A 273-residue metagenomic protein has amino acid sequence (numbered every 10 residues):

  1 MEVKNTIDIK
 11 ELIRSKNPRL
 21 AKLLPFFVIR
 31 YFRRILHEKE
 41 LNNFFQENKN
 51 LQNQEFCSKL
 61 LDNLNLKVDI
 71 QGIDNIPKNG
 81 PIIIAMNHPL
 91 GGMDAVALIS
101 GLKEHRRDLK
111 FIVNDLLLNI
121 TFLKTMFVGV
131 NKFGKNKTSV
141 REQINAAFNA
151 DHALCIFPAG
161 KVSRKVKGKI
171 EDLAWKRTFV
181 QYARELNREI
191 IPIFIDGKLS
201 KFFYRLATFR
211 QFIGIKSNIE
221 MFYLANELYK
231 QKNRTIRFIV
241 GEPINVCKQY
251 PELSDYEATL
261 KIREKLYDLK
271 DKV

Functional and structural regions predicted by a protein language model:
M1-I82, A95-A97, E104, K124: Membrane-anchoring hydrophobic helices of lipid-metabolizing enzymes
N5, I9-K10, T138-V273: Non-catalytic C-terminal accessory region of glycerolipid acyltransferases and related lyso-lipid remodeling enzymes
F26, E38-E40, I82-K135: Catalytic core of membrane glycerolipid acyltransferases/transacylases, capturing the structured, soluble-facing
Q46, K59-N65, V130-N136, G168-K169: Short, flexible loop segments at the rims of nucleotide/cofactor-binding pockets, characterized by
L64-I70, N136-T138, M221-F222: Short gly/ser/thr-rich secondary-structure transition/capping motifs
V68, L109-F111, L154, I190: Hydrophobic beta-strand scaffold residues
Q71-I73, I112-N114, V130-N131, G241-P243: Conserved beta-strand termini and adjacent loop/short-helix elements that scaffold enzyme active sites in alpha/beta
N75, L116-L118, G134, G197 (+1 more regions): Residue-level detector of flexible, active-site-proximal loop/helix-junction positions within diverse enzyme catalytic
